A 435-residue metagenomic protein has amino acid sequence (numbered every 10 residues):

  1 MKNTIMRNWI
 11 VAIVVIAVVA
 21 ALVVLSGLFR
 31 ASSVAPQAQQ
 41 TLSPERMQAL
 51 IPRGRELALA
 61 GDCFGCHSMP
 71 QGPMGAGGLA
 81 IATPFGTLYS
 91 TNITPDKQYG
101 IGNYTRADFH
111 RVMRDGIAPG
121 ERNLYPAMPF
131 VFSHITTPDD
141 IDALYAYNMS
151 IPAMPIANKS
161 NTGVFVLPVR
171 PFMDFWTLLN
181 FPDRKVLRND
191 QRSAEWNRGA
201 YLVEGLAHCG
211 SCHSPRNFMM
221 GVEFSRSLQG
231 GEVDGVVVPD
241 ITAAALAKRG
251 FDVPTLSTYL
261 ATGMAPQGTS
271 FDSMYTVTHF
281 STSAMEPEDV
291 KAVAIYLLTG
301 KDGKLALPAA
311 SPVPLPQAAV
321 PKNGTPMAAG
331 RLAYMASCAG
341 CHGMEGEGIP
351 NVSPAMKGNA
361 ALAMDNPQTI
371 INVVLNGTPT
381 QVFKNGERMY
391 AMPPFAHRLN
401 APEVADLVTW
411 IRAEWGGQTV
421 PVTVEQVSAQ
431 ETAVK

Functional and structural regions predicted by a protein language model:
K2-V18: N-terminal Sec-pathway targeting helices
F29-T41, M69-T87, P119-G205, S214-P239 (+3 more regions): Flexible coil segments in periplasmic/lumen-exposed cytochrome c-class electron-transfer proteins
L42-G72, A80: Short extracytoplasmic
C63-C66, C209-C212, C338-C341: Short cysteine clusters
Y99-I117, A143, R249-V253: Aromatic- and charge-enriched surface segment that lines or borders ligand/interaction sites
D115-A118, T262-P266, N376: Glycine-rich, acidic and aromatic/proline-enriched surface loops and short helix-turn segments that act as binding
A329-N372: C-terminal structural cap/anchor segments
